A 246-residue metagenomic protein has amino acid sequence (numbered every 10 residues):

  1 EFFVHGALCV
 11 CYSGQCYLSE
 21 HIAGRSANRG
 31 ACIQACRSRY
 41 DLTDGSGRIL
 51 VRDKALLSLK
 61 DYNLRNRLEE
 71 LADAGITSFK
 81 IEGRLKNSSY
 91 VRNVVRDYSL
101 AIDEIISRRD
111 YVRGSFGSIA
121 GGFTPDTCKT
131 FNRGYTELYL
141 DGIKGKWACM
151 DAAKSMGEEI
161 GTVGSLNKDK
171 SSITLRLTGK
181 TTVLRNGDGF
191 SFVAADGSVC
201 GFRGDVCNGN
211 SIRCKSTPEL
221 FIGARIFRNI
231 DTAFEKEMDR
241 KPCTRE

Functional and structural regions predicted by a protein language model:
E1-E246: Surface-exposed amphipathic alpha-helical tracts and adjacent flexible/coil segments at the periphery of soluble enzymes
